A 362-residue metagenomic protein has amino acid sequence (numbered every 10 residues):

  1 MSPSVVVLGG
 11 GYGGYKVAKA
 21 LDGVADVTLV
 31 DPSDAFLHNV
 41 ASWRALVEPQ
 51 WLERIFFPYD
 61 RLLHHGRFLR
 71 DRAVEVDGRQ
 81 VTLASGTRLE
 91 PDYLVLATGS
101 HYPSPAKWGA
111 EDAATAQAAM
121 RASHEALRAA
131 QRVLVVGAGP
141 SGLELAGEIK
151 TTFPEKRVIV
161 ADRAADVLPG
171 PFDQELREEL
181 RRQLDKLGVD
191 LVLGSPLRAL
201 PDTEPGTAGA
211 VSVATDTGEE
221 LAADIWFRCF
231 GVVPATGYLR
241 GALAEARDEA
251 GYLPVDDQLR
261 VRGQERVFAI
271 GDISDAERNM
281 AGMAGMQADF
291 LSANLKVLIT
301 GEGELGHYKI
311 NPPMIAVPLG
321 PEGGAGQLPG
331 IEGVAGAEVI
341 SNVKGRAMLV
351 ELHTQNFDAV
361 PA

Functional and structural regions predicted by a protein language model:
S2-R67, E144-F172: Beta1-alpha1 glycine-rich phosphate/pyrophosphate-binding loop at the start of Rossmann-like nucleotide-binding domains
S2-V5, H64-L134, F227: FAD-binding core/adjacent interface of flavoenzyme oxidoreductases
G11-G14, G139-L143, A288, S292: Catalytic nucleophile loop
D26, G66-D71, E75-T82, L89 (+2 more regions): A Rossmann-like FAD-binding core segment of flavoenzymes
G99-Y102, V232-P234, E322: Short glycine-rich anion-binding loops that position phosphate/pyrophosphate groups of nucleotides and phosphorylated
D112-Q131, E220-Q287, A293: FAD-site-proximal beta/loop scaffold in flavoenzymes
I270-G320: A conserved FAD-binding loop/helix module that cradles the flavin
G320-A362: C-terminal auxiliary extensions adjacent to catalytic cores
